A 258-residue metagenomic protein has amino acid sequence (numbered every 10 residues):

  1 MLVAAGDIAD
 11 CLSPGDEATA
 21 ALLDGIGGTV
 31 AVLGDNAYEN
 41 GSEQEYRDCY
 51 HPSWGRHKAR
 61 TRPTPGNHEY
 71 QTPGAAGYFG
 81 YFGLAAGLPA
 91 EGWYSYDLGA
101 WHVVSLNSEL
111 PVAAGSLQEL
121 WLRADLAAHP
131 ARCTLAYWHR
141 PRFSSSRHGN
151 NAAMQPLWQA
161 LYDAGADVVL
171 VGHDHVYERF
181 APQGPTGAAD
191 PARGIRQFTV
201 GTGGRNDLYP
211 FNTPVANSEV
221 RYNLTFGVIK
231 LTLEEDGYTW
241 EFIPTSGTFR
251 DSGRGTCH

Functional and structural regions predicted by a protein language model:
M1-D48, V112, A124, S144-S145: N-terminal active-site segment of His-dependent metallophosphoesterases
M1-G28, G55-R56, A90-W93, T134 (+2 more regions): Acidic, histidine-bearing metal-coordination/catalytic regions of metal-dependent phosphoesterases
L2-A4, V30-V32, P63-T64, A136 (+1 more regions): Residue-level marker for buried hydrophobic side chains located in beta-strands that build the well-ordered beta-sheet
D7, G34-D35, G66-N67, L106 (+2 more regions): Active-site glycine-centered loops adjacent to acidic/histidine catalytic or metal-binding residues that shape
D24, Y38-T134, H148-D163, V168 (+1 more regions): Extended active-site neighborhood of metal-dependent phosphoesterases/phosphodiesterases
L110, R142, F242-P244: Short beta-strand segments enriched in hydrophobic/aromatic residues within well-folded beta-rich domains
R142-F143, H175-Y177: Short, catalytically relevant binding-site loops at active-site mouths
H173, T199-G201, F242-P244: Active-site proximal loops enriched in glycine and acidic residues that flank catalytic Cys/His/Asp and coordinate
